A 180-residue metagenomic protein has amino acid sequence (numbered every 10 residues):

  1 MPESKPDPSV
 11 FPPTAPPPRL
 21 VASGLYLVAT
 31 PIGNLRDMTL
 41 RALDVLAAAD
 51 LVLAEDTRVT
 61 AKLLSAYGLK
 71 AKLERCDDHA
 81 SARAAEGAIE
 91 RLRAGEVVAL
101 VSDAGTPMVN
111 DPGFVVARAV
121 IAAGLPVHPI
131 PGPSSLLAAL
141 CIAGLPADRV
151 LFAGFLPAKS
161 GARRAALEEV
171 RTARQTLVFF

Functional and structural regions predicted by a protein language model:
P2-A15, A22-S23, S134, A138-F180: Beta-strand/loop-alpha-helix module characteristic of Rossmann-like adenine-cofactor folds
P2-D78: Glycine-rich, flexible N-terminal cofactor/catalytic loop recognition
S23-L25, A94-A99, Q175-T176: Loop/turn-to-beta-strand initiation segments
I32-L35, D103-P107, A158: Short glycine-rich anion-binding loops that position phosphate/pyrophosphate groups of nucleotides and phosphorylated
L46-V52, G124-H128, L177: Short active-site oxyanion
R75-R83, L156-S160: Conserved helicase motor
H79-R93, P112: Short phosphate-binding loop-to-helix
R93-A153: Short glycine-cluster motifs
